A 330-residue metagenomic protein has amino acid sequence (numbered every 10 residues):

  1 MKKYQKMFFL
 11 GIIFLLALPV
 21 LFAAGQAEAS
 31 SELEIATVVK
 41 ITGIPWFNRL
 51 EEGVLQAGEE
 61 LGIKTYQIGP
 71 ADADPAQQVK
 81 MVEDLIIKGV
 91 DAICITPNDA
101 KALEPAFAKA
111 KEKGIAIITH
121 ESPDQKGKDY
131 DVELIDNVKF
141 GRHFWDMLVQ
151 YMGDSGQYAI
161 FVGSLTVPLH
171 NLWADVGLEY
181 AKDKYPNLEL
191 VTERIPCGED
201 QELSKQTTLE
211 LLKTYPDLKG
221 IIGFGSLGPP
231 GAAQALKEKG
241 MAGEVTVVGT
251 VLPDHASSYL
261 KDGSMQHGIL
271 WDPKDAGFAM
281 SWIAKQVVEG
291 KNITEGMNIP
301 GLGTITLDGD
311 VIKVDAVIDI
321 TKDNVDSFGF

Functional and structural regions predicted by a protein language model:
M1-G11: Bacterial N-terminal signal peptides that target proteins for export
K3-Y4, V20-F330: A residue-level marker of the well-folded mature domains of exported/periplasmic proteins
L10-V20: Bacterial N-terminal signal peptides
